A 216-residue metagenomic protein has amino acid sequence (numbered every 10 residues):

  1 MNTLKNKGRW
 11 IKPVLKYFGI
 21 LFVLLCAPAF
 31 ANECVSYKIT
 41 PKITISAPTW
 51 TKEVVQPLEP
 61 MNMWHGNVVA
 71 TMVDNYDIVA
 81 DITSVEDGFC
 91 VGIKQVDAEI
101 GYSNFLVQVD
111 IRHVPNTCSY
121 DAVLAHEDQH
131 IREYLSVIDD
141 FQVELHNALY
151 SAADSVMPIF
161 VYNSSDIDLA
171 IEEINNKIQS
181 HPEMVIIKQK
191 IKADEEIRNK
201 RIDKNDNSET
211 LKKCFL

Functional and structural regions predicted by a protein language model:
L4-F18: Bacterial N-terminal signal peptides that target proteins for export
Y17-C26: Bacterial N-terminal signal peptides
A27-A31: Sec/Tat signal peptide C-region and signal peptidase I cleavage site
N32-A47: Short N-terminal segments immediately surrounding and downstream of signal-peptide cleavage
V35, T51-A98, A153-L216: Metalloprotease/metallohydrolase-associated module, dominated by Zn2+-dependent proteases
D87-S119: Active-site scaffold of zinc-dependent metalloenzymes
T117-Q129: Short alpha-helix carrying the canonical HExxH Zn2+-binding catalytic motif
D128-V143: Catalytic Zn2+-binding segment of zinc metalloproteases
